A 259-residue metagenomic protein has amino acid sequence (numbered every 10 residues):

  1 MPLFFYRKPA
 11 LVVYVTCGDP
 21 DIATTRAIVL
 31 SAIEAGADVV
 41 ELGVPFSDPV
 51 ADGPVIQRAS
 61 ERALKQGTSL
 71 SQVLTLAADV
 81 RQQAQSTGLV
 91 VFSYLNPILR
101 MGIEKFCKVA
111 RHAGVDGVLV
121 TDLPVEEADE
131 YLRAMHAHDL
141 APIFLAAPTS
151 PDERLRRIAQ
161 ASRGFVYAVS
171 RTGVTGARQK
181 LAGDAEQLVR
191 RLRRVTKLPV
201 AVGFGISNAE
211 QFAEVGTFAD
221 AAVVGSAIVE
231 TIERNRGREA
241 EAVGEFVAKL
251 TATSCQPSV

Functional and structural regions predicted by a protein language model:
M1-F5, I22, S47-R58, K65-A78 (+6 more regions): Active-site-adjacent beta->alpha loops and helix N-cap segments on the catalytic face of soluble alpha/beta enzymes
P2-P20, G53-A59, V80-F92: N-terminal small/glycine-rich loop or linker at the start of catalytic domains across soluble metabolic enzymes
L11-V15, V40-L42, L89-S93, V118-V120 (+4 more regions): Hydrophobic faces of well-ordered beta-strands that scaffold small-molecule active sites in alpha/beta enzyme cores
V13, A32, V40-G43, A110 (+3 more regions): Conserved, mostly hydrophobic/aromatic
I22-I33, S150-A159, V202, I206-A222: Catalytic cores of alpha/beta
G36, A110-D116, A134-I143, Q160-V166 (+1 more regions): Glycine-enriched alpha-helix->loop->beta-strand junction motifs that scaffold or abut catalytic
A37-S47, A113, G117-L119, P124 (+3 more regions): Glycine-rich phosphate-binding active-site loops on the catalytic face of alpha/beta enzymes
R190-L198, S207-V259: Alpha/beta catalytic cores of nucleotide-metabolism and tRNA/nucleoside-modifying enzymes
